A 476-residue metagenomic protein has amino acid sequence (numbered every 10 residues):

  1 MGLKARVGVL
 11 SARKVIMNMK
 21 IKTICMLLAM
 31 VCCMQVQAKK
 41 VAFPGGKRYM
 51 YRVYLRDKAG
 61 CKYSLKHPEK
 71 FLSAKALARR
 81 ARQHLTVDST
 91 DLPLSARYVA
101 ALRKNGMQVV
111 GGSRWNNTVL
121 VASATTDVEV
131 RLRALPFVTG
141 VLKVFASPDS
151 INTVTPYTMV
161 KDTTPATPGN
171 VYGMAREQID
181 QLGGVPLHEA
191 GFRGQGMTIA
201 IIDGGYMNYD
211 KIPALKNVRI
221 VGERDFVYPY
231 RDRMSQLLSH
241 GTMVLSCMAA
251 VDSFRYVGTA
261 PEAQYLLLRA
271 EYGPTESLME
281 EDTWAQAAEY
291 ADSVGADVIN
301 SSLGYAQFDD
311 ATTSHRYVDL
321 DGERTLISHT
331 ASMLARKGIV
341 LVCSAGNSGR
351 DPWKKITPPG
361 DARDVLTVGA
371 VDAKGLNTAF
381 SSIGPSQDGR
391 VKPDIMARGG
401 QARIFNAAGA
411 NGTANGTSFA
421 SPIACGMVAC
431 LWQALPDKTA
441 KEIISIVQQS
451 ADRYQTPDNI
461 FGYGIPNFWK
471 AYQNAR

Functional and structural regions predicted by a protein language model:
M1-P44: Bacterial Sec-dependent N-terminal signal peptides
A38-Q108, D127-V130, P136-I151: Primarily auto-inhibitory N-terminal propeptides
G46, A175, V185-R224, Y230-E280 (+7 more regions): Subtilisin-like serine protease catalytic core
V53-D57, A122-A124, V144, I201-G205 (+10 more regions): Active-site-proximal beta-strand/loop segments in catalytic clefts of secreted hydrolases
V99-Q178, H188, R363: Autoinhibitory propeptides
H188, V251-F254, L267-D361, Q387-R390 (+3 more regions): Substrate-binding/access-modulating region of protease and related hydrolase catalytic domains
K211-E223, A370-F419, Q455, Q473: Catalytic-core environment of secreted peptidases
L245-M248, L268-Y272, K355, G399-F461 (+2 more regions): Hydrolase catalytic cores
